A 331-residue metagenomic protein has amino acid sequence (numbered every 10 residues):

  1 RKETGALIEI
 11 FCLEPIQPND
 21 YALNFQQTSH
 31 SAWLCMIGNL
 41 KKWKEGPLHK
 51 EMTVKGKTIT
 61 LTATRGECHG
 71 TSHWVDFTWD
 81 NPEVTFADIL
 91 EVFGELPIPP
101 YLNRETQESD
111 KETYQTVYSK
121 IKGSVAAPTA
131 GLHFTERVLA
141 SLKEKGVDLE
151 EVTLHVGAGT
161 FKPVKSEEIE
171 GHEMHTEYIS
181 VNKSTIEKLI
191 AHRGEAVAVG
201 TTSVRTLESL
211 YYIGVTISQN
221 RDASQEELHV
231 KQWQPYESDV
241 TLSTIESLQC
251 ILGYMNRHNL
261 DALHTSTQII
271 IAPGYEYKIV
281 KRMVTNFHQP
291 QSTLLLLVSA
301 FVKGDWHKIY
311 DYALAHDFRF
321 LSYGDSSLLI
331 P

Functional and structural regions predicted by a protein language model:
R1-P331: Surface-exposed, charge/polar-rich loops and edge strands
